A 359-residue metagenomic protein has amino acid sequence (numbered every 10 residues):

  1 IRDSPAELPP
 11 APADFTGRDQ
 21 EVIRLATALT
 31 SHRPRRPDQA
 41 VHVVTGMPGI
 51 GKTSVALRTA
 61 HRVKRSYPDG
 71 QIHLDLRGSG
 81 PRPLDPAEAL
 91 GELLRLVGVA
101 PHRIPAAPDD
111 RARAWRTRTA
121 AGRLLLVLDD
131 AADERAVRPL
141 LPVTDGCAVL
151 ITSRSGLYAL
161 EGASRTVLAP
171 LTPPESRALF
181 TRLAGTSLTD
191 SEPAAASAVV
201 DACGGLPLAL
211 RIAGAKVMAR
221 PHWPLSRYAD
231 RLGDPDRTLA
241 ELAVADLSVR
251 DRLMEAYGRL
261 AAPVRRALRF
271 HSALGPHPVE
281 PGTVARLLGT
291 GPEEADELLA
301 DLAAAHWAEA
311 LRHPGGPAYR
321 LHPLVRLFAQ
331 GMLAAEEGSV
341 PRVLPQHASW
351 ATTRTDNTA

Functional and structural regions predicted by a protein language model:
I1-A359: Aliphatic-rich helical/repeat scaffold segments used for oligomerization and domain docking
